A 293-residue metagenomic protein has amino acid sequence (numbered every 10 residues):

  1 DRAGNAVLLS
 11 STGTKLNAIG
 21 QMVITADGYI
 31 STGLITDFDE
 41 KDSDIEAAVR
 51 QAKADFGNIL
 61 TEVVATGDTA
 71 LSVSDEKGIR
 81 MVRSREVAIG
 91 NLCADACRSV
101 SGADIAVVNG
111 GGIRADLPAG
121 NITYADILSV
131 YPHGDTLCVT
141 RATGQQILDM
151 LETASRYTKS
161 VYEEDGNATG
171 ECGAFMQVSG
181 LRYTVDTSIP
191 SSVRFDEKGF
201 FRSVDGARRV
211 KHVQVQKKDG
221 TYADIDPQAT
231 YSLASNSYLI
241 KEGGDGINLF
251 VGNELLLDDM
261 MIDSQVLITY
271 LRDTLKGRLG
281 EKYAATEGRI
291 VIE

Functional and structural regions predicted by a protein language model:
D1: Loop-rich non-cytosolic ectodomains and luminal regions
A6, S11-E293: Catalytic centers of hydrolytic enzymes
